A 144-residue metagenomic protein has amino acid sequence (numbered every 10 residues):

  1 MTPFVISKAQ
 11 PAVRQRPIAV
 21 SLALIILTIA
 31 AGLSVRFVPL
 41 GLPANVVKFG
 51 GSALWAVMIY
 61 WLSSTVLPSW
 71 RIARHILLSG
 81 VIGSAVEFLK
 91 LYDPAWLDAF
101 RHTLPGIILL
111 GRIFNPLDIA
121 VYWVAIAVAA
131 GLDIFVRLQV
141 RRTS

Functional and structural regions predicted by a protein language model:
T2-S144: Bulky hydrophobic segments
